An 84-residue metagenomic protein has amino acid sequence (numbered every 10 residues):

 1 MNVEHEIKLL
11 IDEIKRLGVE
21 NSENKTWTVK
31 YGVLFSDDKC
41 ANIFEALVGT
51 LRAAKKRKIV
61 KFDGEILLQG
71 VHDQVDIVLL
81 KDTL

Functional and structural regions predicted by a protein language model:
M1-I7, A53, V60-E65, D76: Eukaryotic low-complexity, proline/serine- and acidic-rich intrinsically disordered regions that serve as multivalent
M1-S22: Short alpha-helical segments that sit at the start of domains
N2-L9, V29-V33, N42, A46-T50: Acidic, Ser/Thr-rich intrinsically disordered and amphipathic helical segments
L10, I14, V29-Y31, A54 (+2 more regions): Generic structural hydrophobic/aromatic packing signal, biased to beta-strands
L17-K25, T50-L51, E65-L68: Beta-strand elements of modular eukaryotic interaction domains
N21-D37: Short acidic, hydrophobic short linear motifs in intrinsically disordered regions
F35-L67: Charge-enriched amphipathic alpha-helical scaffolds
I66-L84: Short, cationic-aromatic polyanion-contact patches
